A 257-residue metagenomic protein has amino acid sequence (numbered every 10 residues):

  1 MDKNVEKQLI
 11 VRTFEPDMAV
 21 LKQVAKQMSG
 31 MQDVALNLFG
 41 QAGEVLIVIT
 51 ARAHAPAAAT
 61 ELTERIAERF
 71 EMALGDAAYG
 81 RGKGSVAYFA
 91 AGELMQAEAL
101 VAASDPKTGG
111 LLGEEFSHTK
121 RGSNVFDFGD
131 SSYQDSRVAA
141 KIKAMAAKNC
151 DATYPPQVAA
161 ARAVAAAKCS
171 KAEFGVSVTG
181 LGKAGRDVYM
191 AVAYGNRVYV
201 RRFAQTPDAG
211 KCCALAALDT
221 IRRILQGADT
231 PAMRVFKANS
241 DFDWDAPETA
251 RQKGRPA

Functional and structural regions predicted by a protein language model:
M1-G43, T63: Accessory alpha-helical/coil subdomains and C-terminal extensions that flank or cap enzyme catalytic cores
N4-E6, G40-E44, L94-A99, L111: Short gly/pro-enriched beta-turn/loop segments at secondary-structure junctions
I10, L46-T50, L100: Short aromatic/hydrophobic contact patches that present stacked aromatics for nucleic-acid/ligand binding
T13-F14, Q41, A51-R52, P106 (+1 more regions): Fold-independent oxyanion-binding glycine-rich loops and adjacent beta-strand/coil segments at enzyme active sites
A19-L21, L46-I49, L111-E114: Short, solvent-exposed polar/charged micro-motifs at secondary-structure junctions
V34, V45, R186-M190: Change "...and in nucleic-acid phosphodiester-cleaving endonucleases..." to "...and in nucleic-acid processing enzymes
Q41-R65: Terminal amphipathic helices with adjacent charged low-complexity linkers/tails
A57-A257: Short alpha-helical segments enriched in small residues
